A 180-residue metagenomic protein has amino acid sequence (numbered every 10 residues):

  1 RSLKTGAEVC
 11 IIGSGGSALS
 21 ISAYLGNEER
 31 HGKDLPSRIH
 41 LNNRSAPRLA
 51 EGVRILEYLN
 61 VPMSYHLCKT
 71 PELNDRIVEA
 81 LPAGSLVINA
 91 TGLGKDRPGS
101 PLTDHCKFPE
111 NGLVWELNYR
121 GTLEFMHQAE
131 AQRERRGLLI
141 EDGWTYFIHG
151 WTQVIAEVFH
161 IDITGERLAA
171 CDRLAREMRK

Functional and structural regions predicted by a protein language model:
S2-N27, N43: Glycine-rich adenosine-cofactor-binding loop
L3-T5, R30-D34, A80-P82, L102-G112 (+1 more regions): Short, conserved loop/helix-junction motifs that constitute active-site signature segments in enzyme catalytic cores
C10, R38-H40, H66: A structural signal for isolated positions on well-ordered beta-strands in alpha/beta enzyme cores
A23-H31, R54, Y58, H127 (+2 more regions): Short, well-ordered alpha-helices that flank and scaffold nucleotide-derived cofactor binding pockets
R30-V61: NAD(P)-binding Rossmann-fold cofactor-contacting core
R48, Y65-L102, K107: Rossmann-like NAD(P)-binding element
G94-A170: Rossmann-fold NAD(P)-binding glycine/threonine-rich loop
